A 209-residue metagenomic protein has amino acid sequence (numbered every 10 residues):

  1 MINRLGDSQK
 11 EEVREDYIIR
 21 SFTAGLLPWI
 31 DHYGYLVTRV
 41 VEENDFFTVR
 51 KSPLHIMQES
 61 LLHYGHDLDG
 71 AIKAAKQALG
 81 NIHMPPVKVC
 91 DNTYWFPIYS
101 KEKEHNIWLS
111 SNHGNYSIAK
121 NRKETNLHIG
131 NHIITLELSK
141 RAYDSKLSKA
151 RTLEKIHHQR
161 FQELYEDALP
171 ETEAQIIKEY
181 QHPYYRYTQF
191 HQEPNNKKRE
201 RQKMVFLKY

Functional and structural regions predicted by a protein language model:
M1-W108, Y116-Y209: Eukaryotic intrinsically disordered, low-complexity regulatory linkers and tails enriched in Ser/Thr/Pro
